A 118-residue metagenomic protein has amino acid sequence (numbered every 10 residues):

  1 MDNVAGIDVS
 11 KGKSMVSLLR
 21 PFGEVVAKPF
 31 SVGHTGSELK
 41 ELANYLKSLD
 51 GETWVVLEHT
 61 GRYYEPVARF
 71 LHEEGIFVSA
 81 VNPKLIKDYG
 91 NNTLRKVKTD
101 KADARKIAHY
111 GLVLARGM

Functional and structural regions predicted by a protein language model:
M1-M118: Phosphate- and other anionic-substrate recognition elements at nucleic-acid/protein interfaces
